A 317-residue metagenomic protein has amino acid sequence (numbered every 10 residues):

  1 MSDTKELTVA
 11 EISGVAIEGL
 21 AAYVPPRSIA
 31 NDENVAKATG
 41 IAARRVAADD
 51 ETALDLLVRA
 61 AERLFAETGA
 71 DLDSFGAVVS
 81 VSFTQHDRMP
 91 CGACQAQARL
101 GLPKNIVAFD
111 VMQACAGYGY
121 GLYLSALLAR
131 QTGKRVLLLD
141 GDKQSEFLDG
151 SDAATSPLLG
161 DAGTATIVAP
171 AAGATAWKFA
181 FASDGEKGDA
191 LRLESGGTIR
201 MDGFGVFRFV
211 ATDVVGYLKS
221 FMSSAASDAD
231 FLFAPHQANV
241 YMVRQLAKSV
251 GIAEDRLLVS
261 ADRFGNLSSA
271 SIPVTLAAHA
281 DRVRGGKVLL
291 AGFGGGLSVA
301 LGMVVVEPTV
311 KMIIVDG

Functional and structural regions predicted by a protein language model:
S2-D50, G150-T212, G216, F293 (+1 more regions): Condensing-enzyme catalytic core mediating Claisen C-C bond formation in acyl metabolism
S2-E6, L54, V58, T84-H86 (+3 more regions): Claisen-condensing/thiolase-fold acyl-transfer catalytic domains that form or cleave C-C bonds in fatty acid
E18-A21, V81, M112, V136-D142 (+3 more regions): Short beta-strand segments
P25-E33, D55, T84-Q95, Y241: A structural motif shared across PLP-dependent enzymes of the aminotransferase-like
G40-A43, F75-V79, A98-M112, E146-G150 (+1 more regions): Glycine/charged-rich beta-loop-alpha catalytic/anionic-binding loops adjacent to active sites
A60-G76, G216-F231, K248-G251, H279-R282: Phosphate/pyrophosphate-binding loops at sites that engage ATP/ADP/AMP, CoA/4′-phosphopantetheine, polyphosphate
A129-P157, D161-T166, G296-S298: Phosphate-binding/catalytic loop of phosphoryl-transfer enzymes
